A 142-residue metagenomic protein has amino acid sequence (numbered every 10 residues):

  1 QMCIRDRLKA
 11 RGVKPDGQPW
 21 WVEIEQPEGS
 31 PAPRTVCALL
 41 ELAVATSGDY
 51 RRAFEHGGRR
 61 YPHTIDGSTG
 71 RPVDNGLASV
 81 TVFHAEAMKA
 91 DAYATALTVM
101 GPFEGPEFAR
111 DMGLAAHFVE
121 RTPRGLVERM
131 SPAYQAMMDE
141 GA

Functional and structural regions predicted by a protein language model:
Q1-A142: Mature catalytic core of soluble alpha/beta enzymes
